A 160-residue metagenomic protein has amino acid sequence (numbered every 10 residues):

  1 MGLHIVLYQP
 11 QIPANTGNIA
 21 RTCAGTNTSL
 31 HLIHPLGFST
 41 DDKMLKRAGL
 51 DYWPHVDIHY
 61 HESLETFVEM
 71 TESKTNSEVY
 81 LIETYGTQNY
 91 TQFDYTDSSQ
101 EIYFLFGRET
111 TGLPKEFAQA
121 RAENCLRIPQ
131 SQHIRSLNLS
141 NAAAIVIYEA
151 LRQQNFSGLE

Functional and structural regions predicted by a protein language model:
M1-E160: Post-transcriptional modification and biogenesis factors for structured RNAs of the translation apparatus
